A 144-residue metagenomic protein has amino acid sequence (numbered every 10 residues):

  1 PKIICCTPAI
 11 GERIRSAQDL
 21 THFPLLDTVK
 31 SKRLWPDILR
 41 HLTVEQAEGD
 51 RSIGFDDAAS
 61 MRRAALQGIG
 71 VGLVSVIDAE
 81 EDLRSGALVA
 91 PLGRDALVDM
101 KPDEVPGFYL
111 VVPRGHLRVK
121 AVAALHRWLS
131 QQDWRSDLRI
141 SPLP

Functional and structural regions predicted by a protein language model:
P1-L25: Flexible hinge/capping segments at coil-to-helix
C5-T7, T28, L73, P91: Generic beta-sheet signal
P8-A9, K30-R33, A59, I77-D78: Alpha-helix/helix-capping structural signal
A17-Q18, V44-E45, D99-P102: Short secondary-structure boundary/capping segments
P24-V44: Secondary-structure junction motif
Q46-A96: Hydrophobic hinge/microswitch elements
E80, S85, G93-P144: C-terminal effector-binding regulatory domain of bacterial HTH transcription factors
